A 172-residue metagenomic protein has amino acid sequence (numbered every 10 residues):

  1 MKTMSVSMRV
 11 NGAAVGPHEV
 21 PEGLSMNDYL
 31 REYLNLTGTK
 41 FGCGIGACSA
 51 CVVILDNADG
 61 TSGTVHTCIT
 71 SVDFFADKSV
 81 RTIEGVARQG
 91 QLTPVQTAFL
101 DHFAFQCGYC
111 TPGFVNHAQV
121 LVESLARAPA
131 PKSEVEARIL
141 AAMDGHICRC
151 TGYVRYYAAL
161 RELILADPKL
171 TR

Functional and structural regions predicted by a protein language model:
M1-R172: Signature of N-terminal electron-transfer/Fe-S-associated modules in redox systems
